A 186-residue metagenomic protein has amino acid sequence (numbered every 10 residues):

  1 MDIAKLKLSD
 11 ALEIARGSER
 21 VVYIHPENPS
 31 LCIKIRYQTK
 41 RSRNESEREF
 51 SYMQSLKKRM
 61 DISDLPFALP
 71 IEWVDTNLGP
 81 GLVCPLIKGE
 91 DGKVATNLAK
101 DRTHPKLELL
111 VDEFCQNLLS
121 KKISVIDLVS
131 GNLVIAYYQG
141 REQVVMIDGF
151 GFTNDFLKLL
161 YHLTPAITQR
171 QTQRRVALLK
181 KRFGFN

Functional and structural regions predicted by a protein language model:
M1-L12, R182: Juxta-kinase regulatory segment immediately upstream of eukaryotic protein kinase catalytic domains
S9-K57: ATP-binding glycine-rich loop module of kinase domains
I24-N28, L86, A136: Active-site beta-strand termini and strand-to-loop segments that position acidic
C32-Q38, P85, D148-F150: Active-site ExK catalytic segment of metal-dependent nucleases
R36-D75, P105, L163: A conserved alpha-helical element in kinase catalytic cores
D61-I62, N77-L78, Y137-Q143: Short, solvent-exposed loop/turn segments that connect beta-strands within catalytic domains and beta-strand-rich
D64-E108: Conserved structural core of kinase catalytic domains
A99-V111, N117-D127, V134-N186: C-lobe/activation-segment region of protein kinase-like
